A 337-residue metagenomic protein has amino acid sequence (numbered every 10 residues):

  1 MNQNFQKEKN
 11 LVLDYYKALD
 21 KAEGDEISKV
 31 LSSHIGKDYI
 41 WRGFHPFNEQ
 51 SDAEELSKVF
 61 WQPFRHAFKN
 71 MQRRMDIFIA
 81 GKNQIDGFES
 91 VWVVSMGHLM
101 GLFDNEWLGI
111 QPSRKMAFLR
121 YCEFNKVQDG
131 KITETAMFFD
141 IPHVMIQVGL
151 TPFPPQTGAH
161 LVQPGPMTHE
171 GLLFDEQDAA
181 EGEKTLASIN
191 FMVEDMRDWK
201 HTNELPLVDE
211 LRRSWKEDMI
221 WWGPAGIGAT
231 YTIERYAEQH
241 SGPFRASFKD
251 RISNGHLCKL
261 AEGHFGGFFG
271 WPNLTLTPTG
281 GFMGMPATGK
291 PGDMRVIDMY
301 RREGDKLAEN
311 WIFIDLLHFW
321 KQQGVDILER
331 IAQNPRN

Functional and structural regions predicted by a protein language model:
M1-N337: C-terminal and inter-domain tail/linker signature
